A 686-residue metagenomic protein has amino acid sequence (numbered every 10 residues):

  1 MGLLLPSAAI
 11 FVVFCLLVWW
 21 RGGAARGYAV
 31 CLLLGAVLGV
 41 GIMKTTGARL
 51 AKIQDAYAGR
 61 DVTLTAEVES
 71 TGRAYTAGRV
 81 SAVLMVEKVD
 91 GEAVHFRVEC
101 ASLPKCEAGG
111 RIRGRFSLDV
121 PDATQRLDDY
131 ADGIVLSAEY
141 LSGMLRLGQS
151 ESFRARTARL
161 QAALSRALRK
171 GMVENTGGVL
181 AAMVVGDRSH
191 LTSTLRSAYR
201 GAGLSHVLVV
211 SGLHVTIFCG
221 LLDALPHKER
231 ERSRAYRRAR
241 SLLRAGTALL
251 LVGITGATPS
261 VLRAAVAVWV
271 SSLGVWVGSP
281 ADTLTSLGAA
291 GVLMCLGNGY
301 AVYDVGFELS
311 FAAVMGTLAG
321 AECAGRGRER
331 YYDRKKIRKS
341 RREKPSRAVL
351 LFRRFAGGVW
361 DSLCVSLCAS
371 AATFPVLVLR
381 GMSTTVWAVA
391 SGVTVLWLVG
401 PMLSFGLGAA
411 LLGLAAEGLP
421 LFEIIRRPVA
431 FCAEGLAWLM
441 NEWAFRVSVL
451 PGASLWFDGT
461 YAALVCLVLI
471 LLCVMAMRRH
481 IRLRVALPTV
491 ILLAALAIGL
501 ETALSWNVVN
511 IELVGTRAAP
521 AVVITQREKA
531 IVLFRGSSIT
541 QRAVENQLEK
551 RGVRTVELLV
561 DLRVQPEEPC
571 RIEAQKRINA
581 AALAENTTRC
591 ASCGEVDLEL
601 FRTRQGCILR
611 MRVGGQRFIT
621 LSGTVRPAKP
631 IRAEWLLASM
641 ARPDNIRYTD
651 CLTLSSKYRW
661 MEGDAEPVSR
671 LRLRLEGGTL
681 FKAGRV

Functional and structural regions predicted by a protein language model:
M1-I53, D61-T65, R146, P226-A235 (+2 more regions): Transmembrane helix-bundle segments that form internal channels/tunnels in multi-pass membrane proteins, characterized
P6-F11, F218, R244, A248 (+4 more regions): Hydrophobic core segments of transmembrane alpha-helices in multi-pass, intramembrane catalytic enzymes
G59-Y75: Structural detector for short beta-strands of small beta-barrel domains
T65-E67, M85-E92, A101-S117, D128 (+3 more regions): Non-globular, low-confidence helical/coil segments that flank catalytic cores
R73-L84: Short aromatic-glycine-enriched beta-strand elements
S117-A123: Short, charged beta-turn/beta-strand-edge "cap" motif at the junction between a beta-strand and an adjacent loop
G133-A265, S272-L273: Aromatic-rich juxtamembrane segments at the membrane interface
V252-V261, W276-P280, G297-F307, V378 (+1 more regions): Membrane-interface helix caps and helix-loop-helix hairpins in membrane proteins
